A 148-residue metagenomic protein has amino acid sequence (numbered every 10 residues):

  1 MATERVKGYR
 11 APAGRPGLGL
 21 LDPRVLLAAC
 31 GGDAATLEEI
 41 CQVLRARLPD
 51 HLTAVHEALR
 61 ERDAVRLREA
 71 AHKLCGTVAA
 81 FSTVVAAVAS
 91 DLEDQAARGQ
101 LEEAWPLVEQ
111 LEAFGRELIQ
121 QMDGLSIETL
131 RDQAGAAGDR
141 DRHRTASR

Functional and structural regions predicted by a protein language model:
M1-R148: Two-component system phosphorelay core
